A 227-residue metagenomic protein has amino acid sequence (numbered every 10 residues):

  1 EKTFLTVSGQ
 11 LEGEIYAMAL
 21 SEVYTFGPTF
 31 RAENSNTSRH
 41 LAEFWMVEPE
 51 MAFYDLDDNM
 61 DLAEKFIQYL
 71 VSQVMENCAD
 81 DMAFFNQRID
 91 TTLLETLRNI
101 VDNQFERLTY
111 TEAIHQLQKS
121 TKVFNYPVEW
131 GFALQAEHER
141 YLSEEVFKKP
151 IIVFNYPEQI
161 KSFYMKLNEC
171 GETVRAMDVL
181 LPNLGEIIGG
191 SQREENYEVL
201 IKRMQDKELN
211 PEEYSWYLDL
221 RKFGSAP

Functional and structural regions predicted by a protein language model:
K2-Y69, A83-P227: A translation/RNA-centric and nucleic-acid-associated enzymatic feature enriched in Class II aminoacyl-tRNA synthetases
V71-M75: Metal-dependent enolase-superfamily TIM-barrel catalytic cores that perform enediolate-based chemistry
N77-D81: Residue-level recognition of alpha-helix termini/interfacial anchor residues
